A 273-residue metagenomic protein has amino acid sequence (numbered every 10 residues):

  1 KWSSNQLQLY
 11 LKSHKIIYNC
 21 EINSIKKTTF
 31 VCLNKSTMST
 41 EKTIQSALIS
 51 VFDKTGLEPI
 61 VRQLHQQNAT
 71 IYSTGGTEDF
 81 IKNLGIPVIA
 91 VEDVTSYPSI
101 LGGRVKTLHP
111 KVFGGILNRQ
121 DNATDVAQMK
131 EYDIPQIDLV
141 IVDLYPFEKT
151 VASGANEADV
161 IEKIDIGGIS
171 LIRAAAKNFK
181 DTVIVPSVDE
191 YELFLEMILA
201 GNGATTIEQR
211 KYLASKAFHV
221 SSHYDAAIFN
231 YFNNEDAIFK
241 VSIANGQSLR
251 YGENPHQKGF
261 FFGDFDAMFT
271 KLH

Functional and structural regions predicted by a protein language model:
M38-V91: N-terminal glycine-/serine-/threonine-rich phosphate-binding loop
I49, T70-G75, I89-D93, N118 (+4 more regions): General beta-strand structural signal in soluble alpha/beta enzymes
G76-P146: Glycine-rich nucleotide/cofactor/substrate-binding loop typically near the N-terminus or early in the first domain
L139-E162, I166-T205, A267-L272: A short, charged helix-loop
K163-I164, T182-G246: Internal gly/pro-rich beta-alpha loop/helix module that stabilizes soluble enzyme cofactors or their anionic handles
D236-H273: Long, structured protein-protein interaction/assembly regions in large complexes
